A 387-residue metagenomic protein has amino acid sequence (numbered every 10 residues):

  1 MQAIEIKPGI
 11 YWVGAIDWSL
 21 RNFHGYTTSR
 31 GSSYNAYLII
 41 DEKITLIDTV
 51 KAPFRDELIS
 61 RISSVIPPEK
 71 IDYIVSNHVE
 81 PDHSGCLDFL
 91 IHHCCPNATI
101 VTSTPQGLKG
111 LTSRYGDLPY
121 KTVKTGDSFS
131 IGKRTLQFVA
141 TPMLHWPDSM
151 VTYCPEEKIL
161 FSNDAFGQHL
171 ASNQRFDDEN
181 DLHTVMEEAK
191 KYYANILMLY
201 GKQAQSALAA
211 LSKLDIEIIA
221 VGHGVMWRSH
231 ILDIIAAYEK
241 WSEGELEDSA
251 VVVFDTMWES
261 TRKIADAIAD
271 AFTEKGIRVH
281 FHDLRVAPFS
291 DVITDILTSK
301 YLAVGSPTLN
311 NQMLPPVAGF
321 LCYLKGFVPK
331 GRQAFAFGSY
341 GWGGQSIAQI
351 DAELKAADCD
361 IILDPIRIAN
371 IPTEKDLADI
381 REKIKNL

Functional and structural regions predicted by a protein language model:
A3-S63, V151-C154, K158-S162, A250 (+1 more regions): Conserved beta-strand hairpin/beta-sheet module of binuclear metal-dependent hydrolase folds, prominently
I4-P8, V101-S149, Q203-S206: Metallo-beta-lactamase
E42, P53-V101: Active-site metal-binding motif and surrounding structural segment of the metallo-beta-lactamase
I47-T49, I71-V79, T99-T104, L160-N163 (+1 more regions): Active-site neighborhood of phospho(di)ester-bond hydrolases with catalytic His/Asp-centered motifs
H145-S149, E157, A165-L199, W241-L246: Active-site-proximal loop/helix segment associated with metal-binding centers of metalloenzymes
S172, H183-I219, H223-M226, A267-H280 (+1 more regions): FMN-binding flavodoxin-like domain, especially the glycine-rich phosphate-binding loop
H223-S249: Terminal amphipathic helices with adjacent charged low-complexity linkers/tails
V253-K275: Short, charged N-terminal beta->alpha structural module
